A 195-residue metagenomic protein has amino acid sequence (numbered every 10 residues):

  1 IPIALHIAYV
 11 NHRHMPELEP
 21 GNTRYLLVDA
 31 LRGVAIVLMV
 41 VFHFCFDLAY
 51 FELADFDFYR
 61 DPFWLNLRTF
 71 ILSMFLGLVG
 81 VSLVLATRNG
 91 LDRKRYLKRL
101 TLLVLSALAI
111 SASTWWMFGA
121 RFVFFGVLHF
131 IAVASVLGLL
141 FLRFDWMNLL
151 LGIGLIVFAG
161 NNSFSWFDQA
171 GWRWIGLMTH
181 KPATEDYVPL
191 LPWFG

Functional and structural regions predicted by a protein language model:
P2-A4, A8-G195: Alpha-helical transmembrane segments and their immediate juxtamembrane cytosolic regions
